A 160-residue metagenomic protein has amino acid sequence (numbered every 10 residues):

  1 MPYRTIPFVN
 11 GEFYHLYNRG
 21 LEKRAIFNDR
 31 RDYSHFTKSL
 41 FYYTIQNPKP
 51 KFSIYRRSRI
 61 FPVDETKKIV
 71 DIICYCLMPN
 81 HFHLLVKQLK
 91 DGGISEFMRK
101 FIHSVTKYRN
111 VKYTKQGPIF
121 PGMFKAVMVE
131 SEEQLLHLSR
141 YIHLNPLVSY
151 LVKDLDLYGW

Functional and structural regions predicted by a protein language model:
M1-W160: Short catalytic/metal-binding and nucleic-acid-binding patches
